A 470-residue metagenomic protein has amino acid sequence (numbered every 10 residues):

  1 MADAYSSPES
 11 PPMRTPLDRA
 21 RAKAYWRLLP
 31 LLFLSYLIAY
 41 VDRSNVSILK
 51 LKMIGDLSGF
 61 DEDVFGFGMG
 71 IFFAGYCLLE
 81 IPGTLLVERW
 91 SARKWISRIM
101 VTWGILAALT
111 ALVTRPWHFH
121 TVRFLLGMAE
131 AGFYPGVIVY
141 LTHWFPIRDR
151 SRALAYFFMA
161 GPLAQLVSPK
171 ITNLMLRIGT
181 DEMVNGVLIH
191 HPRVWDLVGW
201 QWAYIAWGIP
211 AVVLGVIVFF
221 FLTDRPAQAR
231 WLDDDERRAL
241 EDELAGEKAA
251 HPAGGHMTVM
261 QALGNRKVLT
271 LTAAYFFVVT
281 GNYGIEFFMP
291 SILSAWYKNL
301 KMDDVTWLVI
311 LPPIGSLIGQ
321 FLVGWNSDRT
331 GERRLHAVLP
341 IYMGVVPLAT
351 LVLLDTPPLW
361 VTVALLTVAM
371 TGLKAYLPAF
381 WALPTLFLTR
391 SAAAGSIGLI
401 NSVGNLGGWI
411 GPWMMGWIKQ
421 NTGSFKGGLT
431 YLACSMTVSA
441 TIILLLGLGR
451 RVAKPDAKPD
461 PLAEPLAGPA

Functional and structural regions predicted by a protein language model:
V46-S47, M260-F321, L377, W381 (+1 more regions): Extracytoplasmic gate region of multi-pass secondary transporters
S47-L78: Extracellular/periplasmic helix-loop-helix junction of adjacent transmembrane segments in MFS-like secondary
G59, S91, L112-H118, A129 (+3 more regions): Helix-breaking motifs and short loop linkers at transmembrane-helix boundaries and internal kinks in secondary membrane
L78-W117: Conserved MFS/SLC helix-loop-helix module at the cytosolic interface between two early adjacent transmembrane helices
E88-M100, D328-I341: Cytoplasmic membrane-interface "Motif A"-like loop-to-helix N-cap segments of 12-TM Major Facilitator Superfamily
V122-M159: Cytoplasmic helix-loop-helix junction between adjacent transmembrane helices in 12-TM secondary transporters
S151-D181, P210-A211, N401-G411: Glycine-rich segments within core transmembrane alpha-helices of 12-TM secondary carriers
R333-L383: C-terminal transmembrane helical hairpin of 12-TM major facilitator-type secondary transporters
